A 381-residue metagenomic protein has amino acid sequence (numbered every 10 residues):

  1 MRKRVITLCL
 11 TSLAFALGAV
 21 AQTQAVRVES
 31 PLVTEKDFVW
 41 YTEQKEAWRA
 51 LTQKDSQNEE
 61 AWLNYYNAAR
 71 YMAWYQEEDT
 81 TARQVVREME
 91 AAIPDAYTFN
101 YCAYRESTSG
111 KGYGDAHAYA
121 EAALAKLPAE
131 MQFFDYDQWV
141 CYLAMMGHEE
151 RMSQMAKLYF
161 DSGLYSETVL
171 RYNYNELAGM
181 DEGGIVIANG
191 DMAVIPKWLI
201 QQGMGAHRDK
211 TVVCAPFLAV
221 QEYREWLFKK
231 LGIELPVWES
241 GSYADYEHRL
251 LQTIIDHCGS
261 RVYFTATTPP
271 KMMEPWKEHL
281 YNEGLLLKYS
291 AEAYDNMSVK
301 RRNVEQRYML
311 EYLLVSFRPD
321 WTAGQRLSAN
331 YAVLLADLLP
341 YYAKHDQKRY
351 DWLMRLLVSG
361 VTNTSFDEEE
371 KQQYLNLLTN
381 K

Functional and structural regions predicted by a protein language model:
M1-C9: Bacterial N-terminal signal peptides that target proteins for export
R4, A19-V20: Detector for intrinsically disordered, low-structure N-terminal pre-sequences
L8-G18: Bacterial N-terminal signal peptides
Q22-E182, Q202-K381: ER/secretory pathway lumenal C-terminal domains and tails of membrane proteins involved in glycoprotein biogenesis
I187-D191, A215-P216: Short His-Asn-centered micro-motif
I195-L199: Phosphate- and divalent-cation-binding pockets in alpha/beta enzyme and binding domains that engage nucleotide-derived
